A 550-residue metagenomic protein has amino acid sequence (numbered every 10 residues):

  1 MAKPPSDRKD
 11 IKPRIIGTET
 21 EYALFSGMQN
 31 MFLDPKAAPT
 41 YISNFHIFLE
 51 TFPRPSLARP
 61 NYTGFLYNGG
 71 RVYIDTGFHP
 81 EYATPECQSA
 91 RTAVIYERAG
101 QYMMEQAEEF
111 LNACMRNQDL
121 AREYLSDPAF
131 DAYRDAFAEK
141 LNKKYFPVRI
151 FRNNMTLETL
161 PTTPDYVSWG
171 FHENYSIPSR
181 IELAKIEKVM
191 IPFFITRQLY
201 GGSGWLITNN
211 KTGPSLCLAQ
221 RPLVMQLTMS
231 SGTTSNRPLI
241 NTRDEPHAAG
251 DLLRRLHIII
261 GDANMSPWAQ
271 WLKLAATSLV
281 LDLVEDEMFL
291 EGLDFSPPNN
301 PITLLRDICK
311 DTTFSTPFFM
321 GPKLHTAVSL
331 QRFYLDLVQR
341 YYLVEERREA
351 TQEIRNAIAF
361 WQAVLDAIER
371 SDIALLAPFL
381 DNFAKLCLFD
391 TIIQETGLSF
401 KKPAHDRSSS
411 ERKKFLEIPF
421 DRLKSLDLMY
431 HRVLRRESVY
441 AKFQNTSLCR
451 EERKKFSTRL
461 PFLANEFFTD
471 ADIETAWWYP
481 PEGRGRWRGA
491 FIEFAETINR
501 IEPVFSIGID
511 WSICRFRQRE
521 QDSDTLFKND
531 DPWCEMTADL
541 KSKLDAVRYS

Functional and structural regions predicted by a protein language model:
M1-N153, L160-P161, V167, E187-G202 (+3 more regions): Terminal catalytic/cofactor-binding subdomain
I150, T162-L183: Hydrophobic/aromatic-rich, well-ordered segments within soluble, folded domains that form packed cores
N154, Y175-I177, Q220-P222, I260-D262: Short, structured patches in soluble enzyme cores that scaffold and shape functional sites
I207-V224: E2/UBC-UEV (E2-variant) core
